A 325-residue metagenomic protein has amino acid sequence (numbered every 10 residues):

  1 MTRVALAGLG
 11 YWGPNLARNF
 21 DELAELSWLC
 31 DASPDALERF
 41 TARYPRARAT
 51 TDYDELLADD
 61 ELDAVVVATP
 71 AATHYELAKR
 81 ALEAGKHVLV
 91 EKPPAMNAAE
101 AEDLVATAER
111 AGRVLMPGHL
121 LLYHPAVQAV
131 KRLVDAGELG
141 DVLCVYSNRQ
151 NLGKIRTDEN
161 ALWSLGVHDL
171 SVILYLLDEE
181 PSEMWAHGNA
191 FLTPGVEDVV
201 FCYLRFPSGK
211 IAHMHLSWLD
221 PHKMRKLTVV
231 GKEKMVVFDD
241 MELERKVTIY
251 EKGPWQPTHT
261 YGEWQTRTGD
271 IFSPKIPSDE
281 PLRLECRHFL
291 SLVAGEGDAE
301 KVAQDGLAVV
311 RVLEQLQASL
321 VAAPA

Functional and structural regions predicted by a protein language model:
M1-Y44, P281: N-terminal Rossmann-like dinucleotide-binding module
N15, A32-D35, S273-R287, K301: Active-site loop of classical SDR/Rossmann-like NAD(P)-dependent oxidoreductases, centered on the catalytic Tyr-X3-Lys
W28, A64, C144: Short, Asp-centered acidic motifs that coordinate Mg2+ and/or phosphate in catalytic or ligand-binding sites
R46-Y53: Conserved SAM-binding strand-loop segment of SAM-dependent methyltransferases
A64-L122: Beta-strand-loop-alpha-helix segment that lines the small-molecule cofactor/substrate pocket of alpha/beta enzymes
A64-V67, P207, H288-A325: C-terminal helix-rich "cap/oligomerization" subdomain common to oxidoreductases
V114, L121-P194, V247, A323: Predominantly a Rossmann-like dinucleotide-binding segment in NAD(P)-dependent oxidoreductases
V167-K252, K275-G297, Q317: Contiguous beta-strand/loop segments that form the cofactor/metal-binding neighborhood of enzyme cores
